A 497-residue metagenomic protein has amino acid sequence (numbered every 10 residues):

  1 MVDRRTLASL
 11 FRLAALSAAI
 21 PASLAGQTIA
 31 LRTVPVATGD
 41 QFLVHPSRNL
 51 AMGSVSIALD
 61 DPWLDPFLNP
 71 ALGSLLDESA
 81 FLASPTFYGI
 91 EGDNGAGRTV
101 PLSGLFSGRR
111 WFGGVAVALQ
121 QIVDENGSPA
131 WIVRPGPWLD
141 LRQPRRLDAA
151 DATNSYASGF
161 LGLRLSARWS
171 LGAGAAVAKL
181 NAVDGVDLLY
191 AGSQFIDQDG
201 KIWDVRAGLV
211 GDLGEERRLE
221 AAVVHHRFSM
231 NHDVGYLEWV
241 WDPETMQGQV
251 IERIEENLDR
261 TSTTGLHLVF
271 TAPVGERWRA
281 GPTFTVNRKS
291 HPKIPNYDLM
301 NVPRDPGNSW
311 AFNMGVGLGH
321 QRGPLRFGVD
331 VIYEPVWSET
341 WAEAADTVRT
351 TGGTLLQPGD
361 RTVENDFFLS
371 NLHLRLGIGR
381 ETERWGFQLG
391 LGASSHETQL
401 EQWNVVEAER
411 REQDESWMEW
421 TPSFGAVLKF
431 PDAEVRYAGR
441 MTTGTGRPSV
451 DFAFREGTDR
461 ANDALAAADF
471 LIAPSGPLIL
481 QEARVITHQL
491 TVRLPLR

Functional and structural regions predicted by a protein language model:
A25-S128, A149, E415, R440-T443: N-terminal, post-signal peptide beta-strand-biased segments of exported outer-membrane/organellar beta-barrel and other
M52, L102-G108, A157-L163, V205-G211 (+7 more regions): Residues on the lipid-exposed face of transmembrane beta-strands in outer-membrane beta-barrel proteins
S56-A58, P85-E91, V117-V123, A175-N181 (+9 more regions): Transmembrane beta-strands of outer-membrane beta-barrel pores
L64, N94-V100, D151-A157, D199-V205 (+5 more regions): Residues that define the transmembrane beta-barrel architecture of outer-membrane proteins
N94-G97, E125-R134, A178-F195, N231-Q247 (+5 more regions): Outer-membrane beta-barrel translocator domains and adjoining extracellular loop/strand segments of Gram-negative
G95-D233, L237, V250-R253, T261-R279: Transmembrane beta-barrel wall of Gram-negative outer-membrane proteins
R142-L147, L188-D197, E244, Q249-N257 (+4 more regions): Extracellular loop and loop/strand-boundary signature of outer-membrane beta-barrel proteins
A426-A433, A468-D469, P474, L480-R497: Outer-membrane beta-barrel "beta-signal"
